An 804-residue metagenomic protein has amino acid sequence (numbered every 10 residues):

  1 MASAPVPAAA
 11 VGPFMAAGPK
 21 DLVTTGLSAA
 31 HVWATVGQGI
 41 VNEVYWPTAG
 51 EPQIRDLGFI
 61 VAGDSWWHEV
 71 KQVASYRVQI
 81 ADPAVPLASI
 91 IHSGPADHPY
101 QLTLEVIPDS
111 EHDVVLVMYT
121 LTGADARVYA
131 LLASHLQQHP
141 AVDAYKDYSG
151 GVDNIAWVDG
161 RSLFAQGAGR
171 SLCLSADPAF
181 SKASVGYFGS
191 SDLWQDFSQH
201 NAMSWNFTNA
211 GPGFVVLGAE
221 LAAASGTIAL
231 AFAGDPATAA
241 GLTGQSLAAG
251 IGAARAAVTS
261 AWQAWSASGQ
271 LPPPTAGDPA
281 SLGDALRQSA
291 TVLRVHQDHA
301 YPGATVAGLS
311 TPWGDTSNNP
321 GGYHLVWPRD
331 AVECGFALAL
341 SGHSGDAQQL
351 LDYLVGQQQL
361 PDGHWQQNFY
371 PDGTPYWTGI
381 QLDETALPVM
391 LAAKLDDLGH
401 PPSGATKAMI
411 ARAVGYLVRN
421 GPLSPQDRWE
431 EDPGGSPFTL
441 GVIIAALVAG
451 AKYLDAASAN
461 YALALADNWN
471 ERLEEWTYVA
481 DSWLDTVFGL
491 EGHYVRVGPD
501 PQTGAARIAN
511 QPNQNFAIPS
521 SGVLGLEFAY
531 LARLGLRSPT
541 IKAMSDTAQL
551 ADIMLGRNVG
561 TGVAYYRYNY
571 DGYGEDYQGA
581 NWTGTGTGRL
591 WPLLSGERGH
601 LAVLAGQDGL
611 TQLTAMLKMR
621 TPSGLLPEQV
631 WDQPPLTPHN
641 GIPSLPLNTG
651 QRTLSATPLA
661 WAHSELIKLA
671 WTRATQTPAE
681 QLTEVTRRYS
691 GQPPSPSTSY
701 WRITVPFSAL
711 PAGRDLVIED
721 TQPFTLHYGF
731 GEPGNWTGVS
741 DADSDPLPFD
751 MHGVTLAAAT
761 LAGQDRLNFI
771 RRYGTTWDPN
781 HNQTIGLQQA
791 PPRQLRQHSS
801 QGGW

Functional and structural regions predicted by a protein language model:
A4-G50, C334, Y376-L395, A505-P539 (+1 more regions): C-terminal capping/lid segments that line or modulate ligand- or cofactor-binding pockets
A4-G94, Q166-D196, A264-P279, T721-F724: An extended acidic
A4-V6, D97, D109-L116, T122-G322 (+3 more regions): Acidic/polar, glycine-enriched structural segments that form the non-catalytic walls/loops of the carbohydrate-binding
L121-T122, A233, A267-D278, T291-H296 (+7 more regions): Well-ordered alpha-helical scaffold segments within catalytic/enzyme domains
G123, A144-Y148, S162, R255-A261 (+4 more regions): Aromatic-rich carbohydrate-recognition surfaces in CAZymes
P140, W157, A165-F188, D192 (+6 more regions): Extended ligand-binding clefts on enzyme/binding-domain cores
T291-Y301, H343-W365, A405-Q426, A464-P512 (+3 more regions): Long, well-ordered core segments of solenoidal/helical folds
L682-W804: Glycan-association/targeting regions that enable binding to alpha-glucans and other polysaccharides
